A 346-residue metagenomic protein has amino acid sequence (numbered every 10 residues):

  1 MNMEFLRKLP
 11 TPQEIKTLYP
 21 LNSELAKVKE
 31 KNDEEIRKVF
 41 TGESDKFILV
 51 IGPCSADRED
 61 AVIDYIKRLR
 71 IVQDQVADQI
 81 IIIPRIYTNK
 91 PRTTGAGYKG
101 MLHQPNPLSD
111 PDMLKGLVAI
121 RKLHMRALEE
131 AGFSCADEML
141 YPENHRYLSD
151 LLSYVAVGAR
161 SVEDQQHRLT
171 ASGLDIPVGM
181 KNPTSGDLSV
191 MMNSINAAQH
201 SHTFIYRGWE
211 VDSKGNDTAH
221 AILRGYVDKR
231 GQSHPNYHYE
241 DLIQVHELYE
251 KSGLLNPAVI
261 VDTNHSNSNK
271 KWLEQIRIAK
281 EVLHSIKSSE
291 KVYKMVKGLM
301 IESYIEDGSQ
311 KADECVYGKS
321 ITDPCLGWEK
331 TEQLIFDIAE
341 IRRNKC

Functional and structural regions predicted by a protein language model:
M1-T41: N- or domain-start disorder-to-order transition segments that initiate the globular core
L25-G42, V72-I83, N89, I120: N-terminal beta-rich core of secreted/periplasmic extracellular enzymes
F40-E43, R70-A77, M125-E130, S213 (+1 more regions): Acidic (Asp/Glu)-rich catalytic clusters
I48-A61, D323: Conserved phosphate/anionic-ligand binding catalytic regions in large, soluble enzymes, centered on
G52, V261, G327: Conserved, mostly hydrophobic/aromatic
C54-D57, N256, N264-K270: Short acidic, Gly/Ser-rich segments with clustered Asp/Glu that frequently serve as metal-coordination loops in enzyme
I66, Q79-Q244, H265-S266, K270 (+5 more regions): Active-site-facing alpha/beta catalytic cores
Y304-N344: Internal helix-turn-beta structural module
